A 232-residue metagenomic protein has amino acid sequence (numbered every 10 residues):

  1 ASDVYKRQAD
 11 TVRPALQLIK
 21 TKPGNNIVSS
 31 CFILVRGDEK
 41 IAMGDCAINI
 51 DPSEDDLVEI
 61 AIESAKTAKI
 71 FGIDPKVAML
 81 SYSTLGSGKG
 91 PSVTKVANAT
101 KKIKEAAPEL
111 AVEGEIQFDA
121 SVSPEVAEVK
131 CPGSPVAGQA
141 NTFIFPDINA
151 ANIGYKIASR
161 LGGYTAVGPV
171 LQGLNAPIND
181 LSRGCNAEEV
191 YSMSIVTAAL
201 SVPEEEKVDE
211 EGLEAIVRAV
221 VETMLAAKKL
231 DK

Functional and structural regions predicted by a protein language model:
S2-Y5: Short, small-residue-biased leader/transition segments that mark boundaries at the very start of proteins
D10-Q17, M43-C46, E54-D56, G88-V93 (+3 more regions): Short acidic, glycine/serine/threonine-rich loops at helix termini
L16-L34, E59, E63, T67 (+2 more regions): Gly/Ser/Thr-rich active-site loops/lids in small-molecule metabolic enzymes that frequently grip phosphoryl groups
C46-I50, Y82-T142: Active-site rim loops that border cofactor/substrate pockets in soluble metabolic enzymes
N49-F71: Short acidic/Ser/Thr-enriched loop-to-helix initiation segments
I70-A78, A107-I116, P203-E210: Flexible, glycine/charged-enriched surface loops at secondary-structure junctions
P135, A150, Y155-E206: Internal helix-turn-beta structural module
P203-K232: Protein-protein interaction and targeting regions used for scaffolding, dimerization, and localization
